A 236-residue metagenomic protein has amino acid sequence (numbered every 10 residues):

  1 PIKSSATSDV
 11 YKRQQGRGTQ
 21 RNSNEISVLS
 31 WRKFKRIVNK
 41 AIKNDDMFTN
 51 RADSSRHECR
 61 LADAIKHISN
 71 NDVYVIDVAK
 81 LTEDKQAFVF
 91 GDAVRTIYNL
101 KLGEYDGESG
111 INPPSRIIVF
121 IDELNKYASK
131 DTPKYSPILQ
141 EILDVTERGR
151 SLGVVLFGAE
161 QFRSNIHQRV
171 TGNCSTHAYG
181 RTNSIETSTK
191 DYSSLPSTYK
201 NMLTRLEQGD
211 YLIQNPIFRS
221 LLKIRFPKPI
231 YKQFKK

Functional and structural regions predicted by a protein language model:
P1-T7, Y11: Single conserved hydrophobic/aromatic residue that forms the stacking wall/gate of nucleotide- or nucleobase-binding
Y11, V28, K35, V75 (+2 more regions): Ordered hydrophobic segments in well-structured contexts
G16-R95: Conserved P-loop NTPase mechanochemical-coupling segment
T49, V75-D77, F120, G158 (+3 more regions): Structured core elements
N70-N71, E207-D210: Glycine-centered loop/turn motifs
K80, N125, N183-S184, P216-R219 (+1 more regions): A broadly conserved detector of short glycine/acidic/proline-rich loop/turn motifs that flank catalytic sites and bind
L81-M202: Conserved P-loop NTPase motor cores
D210-K236: Conserved P-loop NTPase motor module
